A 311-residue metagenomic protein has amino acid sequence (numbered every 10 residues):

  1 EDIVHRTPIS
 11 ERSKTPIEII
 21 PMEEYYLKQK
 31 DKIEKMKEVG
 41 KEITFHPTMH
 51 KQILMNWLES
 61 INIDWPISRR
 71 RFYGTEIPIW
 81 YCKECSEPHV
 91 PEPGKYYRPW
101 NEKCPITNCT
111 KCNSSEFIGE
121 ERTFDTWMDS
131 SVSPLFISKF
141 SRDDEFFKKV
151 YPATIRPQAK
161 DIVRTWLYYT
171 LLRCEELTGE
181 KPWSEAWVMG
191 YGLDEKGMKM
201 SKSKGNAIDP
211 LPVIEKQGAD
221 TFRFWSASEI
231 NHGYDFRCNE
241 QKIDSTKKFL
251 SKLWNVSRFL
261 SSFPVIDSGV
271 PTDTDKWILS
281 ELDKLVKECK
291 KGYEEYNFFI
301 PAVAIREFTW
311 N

Functional and structural regions predicted by a protein language model:
E1-C85, W166, M198, K204-F249 (+3 more regions): Residue patterns forming the tRNA-binding/recognition surfaces of aminoacyl-tRNA synthetases and related DALR
P16, P88, S115: Cys/His-rich metal-chelating microdomains
I63-W65, S86-Y97: Short Cys/His-rich Zn2+-coordinating modules
R70-Y73, P78-K83, P93-Y234: Alpha-helical recognition segments enriched in aromatics with Gly/Pro capping that present substrate-recognition
V256-I266: Long, well-ordered alpha-helical segments
